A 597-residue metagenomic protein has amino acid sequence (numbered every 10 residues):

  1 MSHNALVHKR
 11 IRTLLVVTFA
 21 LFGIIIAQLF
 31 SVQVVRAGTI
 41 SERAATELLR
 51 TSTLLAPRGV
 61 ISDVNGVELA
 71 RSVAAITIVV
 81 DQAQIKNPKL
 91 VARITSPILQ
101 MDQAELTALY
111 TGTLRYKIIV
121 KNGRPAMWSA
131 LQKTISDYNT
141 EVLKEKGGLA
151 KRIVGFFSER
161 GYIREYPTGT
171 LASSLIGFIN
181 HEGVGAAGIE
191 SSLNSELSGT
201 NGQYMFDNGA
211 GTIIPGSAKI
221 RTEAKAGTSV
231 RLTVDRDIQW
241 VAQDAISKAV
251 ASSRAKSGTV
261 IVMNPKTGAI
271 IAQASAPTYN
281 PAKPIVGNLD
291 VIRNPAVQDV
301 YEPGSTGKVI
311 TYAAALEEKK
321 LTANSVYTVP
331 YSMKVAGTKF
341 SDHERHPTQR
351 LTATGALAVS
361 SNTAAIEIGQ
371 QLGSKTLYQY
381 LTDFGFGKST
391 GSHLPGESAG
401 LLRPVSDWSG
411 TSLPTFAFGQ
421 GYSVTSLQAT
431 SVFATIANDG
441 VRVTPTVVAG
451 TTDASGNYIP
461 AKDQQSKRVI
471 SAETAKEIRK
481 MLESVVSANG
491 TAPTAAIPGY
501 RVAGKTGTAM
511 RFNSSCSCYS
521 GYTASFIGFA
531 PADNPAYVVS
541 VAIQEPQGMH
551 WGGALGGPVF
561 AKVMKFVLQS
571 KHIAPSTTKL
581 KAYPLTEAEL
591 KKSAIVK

Functional and structural regions predicted by a protein language model:
M1-S191, S195, T278: Membrane-proximal periplasmic segments of bacterial cell-envelope enzymes, especially penicillin-binding proteins
T53-P57, R254-S257, P445: Short, small/polar residue-rich loop motifs at catalytic or cofactor-binding pockets
A70, N208-R221, K225, V260 (+3 more regions): Beta-lactam-recognizing serine transpeptidase/beta-lactamase-like catalytic domain environment
L90, I94, E105, A126 (+18 more regions): Extracytoplasmic/secreted proteins, especially bacterial periplasmic and envelope-associated proteins
I214-G258: Conserved, well-ordered alpha-helix/loop/beta-strand core segments that scaffold catalytic motifs
N457-D463, G557-K597: Short, gly/Ser/Thr-rich active-site loops of penicillin-recognizing serine hydrolases
E545-L555: A short acidic/glycine-rich loop-to-helix N-cap element
